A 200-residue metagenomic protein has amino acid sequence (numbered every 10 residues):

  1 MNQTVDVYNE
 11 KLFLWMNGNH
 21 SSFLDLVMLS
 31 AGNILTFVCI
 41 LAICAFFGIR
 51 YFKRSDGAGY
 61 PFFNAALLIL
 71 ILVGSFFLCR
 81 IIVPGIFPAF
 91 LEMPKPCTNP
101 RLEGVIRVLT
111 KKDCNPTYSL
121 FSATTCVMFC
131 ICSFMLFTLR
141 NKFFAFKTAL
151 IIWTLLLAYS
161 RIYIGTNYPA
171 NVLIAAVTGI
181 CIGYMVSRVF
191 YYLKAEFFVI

Functional and structural regions predicted by a protein language model:
M1-A42, V83-N115: N-terminal transmembrane-helix/juxtamembrane module of multi-pass inner/ER membrane proteins
M16, C44, G48, L78-F87 (+3 more regions): Alpha-helical membrane-inserting segments
F23, G59-F63, N141-F146: Membrane-helix interface segments
M28, F63-S75, A145-L150, A170-I174: Alpha-helical transmembrane segments of integral membrane proteins
L41-K53, M128-F137: Hydrophobic, aromatic-rich transmembrane alpha-helices and their immediate juxtamembrane boundary segments
A45-V83: Interfacial segments of alpha-helical transmembrane regions
L70-P88, F146-S160: Small-polar-interrupted transmembrane alpha-helices in polytopic inner-membrane proteins
R107-I200: Membrane-embedded catalytic cores of phosphoryl/pyrophosphoryl-handling enzymes
